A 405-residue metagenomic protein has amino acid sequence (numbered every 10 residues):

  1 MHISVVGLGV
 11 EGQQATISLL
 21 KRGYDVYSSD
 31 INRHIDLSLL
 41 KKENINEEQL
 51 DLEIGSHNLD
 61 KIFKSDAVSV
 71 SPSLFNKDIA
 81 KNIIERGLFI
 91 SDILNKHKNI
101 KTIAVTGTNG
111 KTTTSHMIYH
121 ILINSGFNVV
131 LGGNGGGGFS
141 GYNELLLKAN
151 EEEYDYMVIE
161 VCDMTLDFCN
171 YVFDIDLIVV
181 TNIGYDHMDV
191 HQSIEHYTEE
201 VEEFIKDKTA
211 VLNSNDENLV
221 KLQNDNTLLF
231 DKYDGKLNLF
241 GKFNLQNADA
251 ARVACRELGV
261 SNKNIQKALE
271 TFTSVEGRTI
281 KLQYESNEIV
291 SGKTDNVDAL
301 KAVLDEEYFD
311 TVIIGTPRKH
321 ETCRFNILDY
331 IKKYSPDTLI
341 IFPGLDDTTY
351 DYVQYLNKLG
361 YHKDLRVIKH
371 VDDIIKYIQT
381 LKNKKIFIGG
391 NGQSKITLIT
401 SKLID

Functional and structural regions predicted by a protein language model:
M1-I35, I62, V68, V260 (+2 more regions): ATP-dependent carboxylate-amine ligase
H2-A104, D372-Y377: Short, basic phosphate-binding NTP loop
V5, D25-D30, L52-E53, A67-V70 (+6 more regions): Short, hydrophobic beta-strand segments that form beta-sheet elements in well-ordered domains
V6-L8, S28, Q192-E195, A210 (+2 more regions): Adenine nucleotide phosphate-binding catalytic loops in nucleotide-utilizing enzymes
V10, N109-T113, L245: Residue-level detector of alpha-helix initiation sites
S18, R22, K61-F63, P72 (+3 more regions): Phosphate-binding loop of NTP-binding sites
K41-I54, A80-F89, I100, I175-L177 (+3 more regions): Active-site regions of enzymes building and remodeling cell-envelope glycoconjugates
S73-F75, D163-T165, G184-D186, D216-E217 (+4 more regions): Short glycine-rich anion-binding loops that position phosphate/pyrophosphate groups of nucleotides and phosphorylated
